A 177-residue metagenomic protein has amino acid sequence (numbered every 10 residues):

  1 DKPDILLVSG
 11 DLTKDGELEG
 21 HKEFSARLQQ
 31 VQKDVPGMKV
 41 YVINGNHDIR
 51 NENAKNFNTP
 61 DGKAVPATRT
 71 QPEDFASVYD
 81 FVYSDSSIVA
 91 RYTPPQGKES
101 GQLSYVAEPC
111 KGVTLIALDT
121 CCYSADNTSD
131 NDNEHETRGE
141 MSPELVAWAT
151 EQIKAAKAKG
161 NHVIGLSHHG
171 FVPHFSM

Functional and structural regions predicted by a protein language model:
D1-H21: N-terminal active-site segment of His-dependent metallophosphoesterases
K2, L28-V35, I153-G160: Sec/Tat-exported extracytoplasmic proteins
I5, V113-L115, H162-I164: Structural motif
L6-D11, P36-N46, I164-H168: Active-site neighborhood of phospho(di)ester-bond hydrolases with catalytic His/Asp-centered motifs
K14-D15, D48-R50, V172-P173: Short, active-site-adjacent cap segments at secondary-structure transitions
L18, E23-A147: Extended active-site neighborhood of metal-dependent phosphoesterases/phosphodiesterases
C122-S124, H168-F171: Metal-dependent polysaccharide deacetylase catalytic core of the NodB/CE4 family, i.e., the active-site-bearing domain
H162, G170-M177: Long, structured stretches of catalytic cores involved in phosphate-ester chemistry, encompassing
